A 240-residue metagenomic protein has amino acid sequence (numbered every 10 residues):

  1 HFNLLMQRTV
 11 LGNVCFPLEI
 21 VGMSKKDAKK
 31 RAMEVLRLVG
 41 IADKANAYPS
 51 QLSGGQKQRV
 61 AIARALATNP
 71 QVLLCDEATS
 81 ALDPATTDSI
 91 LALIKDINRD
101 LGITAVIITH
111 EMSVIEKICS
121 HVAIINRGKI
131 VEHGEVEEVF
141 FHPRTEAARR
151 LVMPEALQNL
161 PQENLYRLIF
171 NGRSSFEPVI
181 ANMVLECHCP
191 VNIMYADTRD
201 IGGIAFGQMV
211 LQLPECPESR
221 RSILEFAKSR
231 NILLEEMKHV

Functional and structural regions predicted by a protein language model:
H1-N98: ABC family nucleotide-binding domain
G102-I108: Conserved H-loop
I115-K117: A short, surface-exposed alpha-helical micro-motif characterized by mixed small hydrophobic and charged/polar residues
H133-G134, H142: ABC ATPase "signature
F140-I169, C187-P190: C-terminal boundary and immediately downstream tail of ABC-type ATPase nucleotide-binding domains
S175-N192: Short amphipathic alpha-helix segments
I193, S229-V240: Conserved short beta-strand edge segments in small beta-sheet-based binding/regulatory domains
